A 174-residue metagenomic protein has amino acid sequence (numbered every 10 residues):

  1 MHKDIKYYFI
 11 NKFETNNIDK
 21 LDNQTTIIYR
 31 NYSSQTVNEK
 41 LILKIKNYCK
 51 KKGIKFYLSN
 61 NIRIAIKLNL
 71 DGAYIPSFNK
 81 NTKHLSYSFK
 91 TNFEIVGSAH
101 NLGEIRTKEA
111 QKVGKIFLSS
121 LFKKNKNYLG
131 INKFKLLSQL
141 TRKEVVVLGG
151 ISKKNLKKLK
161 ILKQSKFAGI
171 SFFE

Functional and structural regions predicted by a protein language model:
M1-L58, I62-D71, T82-N92: N-terminal positively charged helical leader segments and presequences
D4-I10, T25-Y29, F56-L58, A73-I75 (+4 more regions): Hydrophobic faces of well-ordered beta-strands that scaffold small-molecule active sites in alpha/beta enzyme cores
N11-N16, S59-I64, S77-K80, A99-E104 (+2 more regions): Short, polar loop motifs at secondary-structure junctions
K20, I66, R106-A110, K160-K163: Non-catalytic positions within long, well-ordered alpha-helices that form the structural scaffold/packing of enzyme
Y32, A73-L85, K115-G130, I151-E174: Glycine-rich phosphate-binding active-site loops on the catalytic face of alpha/beta enzymes
L41-F56, K80, L85-N101, L129-S152: Alpha-helix-loop-beta-strand connector modules within alpha/beta enzyme cores
L43, N47, R63-I66, R106 (+2 more regions): Alpha-helical segments flanking ligand/cofactor-binding loops in enzyme cores
K67-N79, F93-Q139: Glycine/Thr-rich beta-alpha phosphate-binding loop at enzyme active sites
